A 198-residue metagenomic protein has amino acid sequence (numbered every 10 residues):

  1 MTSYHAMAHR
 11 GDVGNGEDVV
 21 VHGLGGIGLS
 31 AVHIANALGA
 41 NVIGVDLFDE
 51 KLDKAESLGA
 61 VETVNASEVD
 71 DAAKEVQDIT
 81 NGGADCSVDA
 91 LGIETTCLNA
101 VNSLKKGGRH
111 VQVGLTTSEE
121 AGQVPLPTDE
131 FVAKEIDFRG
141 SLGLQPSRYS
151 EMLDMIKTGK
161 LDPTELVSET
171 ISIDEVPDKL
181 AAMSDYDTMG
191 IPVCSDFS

Functional and structural regions predicted by a protein language model:
M1-V69, K74: Mid-domain Rossmann-like dinucleotide-binding core that forms the NAD(H)/NADP(H) cofactor-binding site
V13, T80, L91, N102-K105: A generic alpha-to-beta junction signature in SAM-dependent methyltransferases
D18, N41, G83-D85, R109: Structural signature of beta-strand start/N-cap positions in the alpha/beta core of ABC transporter nucleotide-binding
V21-L24, G44-V45, V64-A66, D85-D89 (+3 more regions): Glycine- and other small-residue-rich loops at beta-strand/loop junctions that grip anionic moieties
D70-S87: A short acidic, Gly/Pro-enriched loop at the edge of an enzyme's catalytic core that lines a small-molecule cofactor
G82, L98-N102, Q145-S198: C-terminal hydrophobic helical "lid"/dimerization subdomain of Rossmann-like NAD(P)H-dependent oxidoreductases
E94-T158, D196-S198: Glycine-rich phosphate-binding loop and adjacent beta-alpha segment of Rossmann(oid) nucleotide-cofactor-binding
